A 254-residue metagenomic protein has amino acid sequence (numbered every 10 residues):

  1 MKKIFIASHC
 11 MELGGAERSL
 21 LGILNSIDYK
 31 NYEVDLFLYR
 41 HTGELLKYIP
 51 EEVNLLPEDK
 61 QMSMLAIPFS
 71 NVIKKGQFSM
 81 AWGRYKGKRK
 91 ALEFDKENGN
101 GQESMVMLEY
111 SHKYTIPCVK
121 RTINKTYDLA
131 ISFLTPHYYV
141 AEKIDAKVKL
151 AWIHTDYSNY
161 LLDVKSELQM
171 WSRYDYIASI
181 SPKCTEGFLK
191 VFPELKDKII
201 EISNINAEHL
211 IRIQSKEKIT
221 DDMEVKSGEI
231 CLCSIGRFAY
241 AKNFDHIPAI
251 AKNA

Functional and structural regions predicted by a protein language model:
F5, E224-K242, P248-A251: Conserved donor-binding/catalytic core segment of Leloir-type glycosyltransferases
H9-L13, Y32-E103: N-terminal strand-loop element at the rim of the active site of nucleotide-sugar-dependent glycosyltransferases
L13-G14, E208, A239-F244: A short, basic/aromatic alpha-helical/loop segment that forms part of the nucleotidyl-sugar donor-binding site
L20-I23, I27, L232, I247-I250: A structural motif in glycosyltransferase catalytic domains
I116-T126, Y138-Y139, S158-I180, C184: Membrane-proximal helix-turn-helix segments that form the acceptor-binding/catalytic region of lipid-linked
P117-C118, I211-K226, C231: A short helix/loop element that forms part of the nucleotide-sugar donor recognition site in Leloir-type
L129-Y157: Active-site proximal beta-strand in glycosyltransferases
A151-H154, S158, S172-Q214: Donor nucleotide-sugar binding/catalytic pocket of nucleotide-sugar-dependent glycosyltransferases
